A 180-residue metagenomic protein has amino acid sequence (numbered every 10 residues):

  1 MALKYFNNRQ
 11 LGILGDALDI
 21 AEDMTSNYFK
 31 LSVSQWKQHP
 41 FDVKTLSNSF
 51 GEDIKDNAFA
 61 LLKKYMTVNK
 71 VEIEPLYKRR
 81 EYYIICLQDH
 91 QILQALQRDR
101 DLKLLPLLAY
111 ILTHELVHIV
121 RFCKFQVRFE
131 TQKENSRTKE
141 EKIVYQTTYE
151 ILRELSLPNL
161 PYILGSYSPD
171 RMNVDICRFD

Functional and structural regions predicted by a protein language model:
M1-K78: A metal-dependent hydrolase signature that marks the N-terminal structural subdomain at the beginning of catalytic folds
L3, S34, E130-N135, Y162-D170: Peripheral peptide segments
N8, G12-D19, Y149, R153-D180: Long, well-structured alpha-helical subdomains associated with metal-dependent extracellular/ecto-lumenal hydrolases
D23, N27, H118, E150-R153: A generic structural signal for well-ordered alpha-helical segments enriched in polar/charged residues
F29, V120-K124, L155-N159: Long, hydrophobic, amphipathic alpha-helical segments used as structural scaffolds
I54-K55, A95-R100: Active-site-adjacent loop/helix micro-motif of nuclease/hydrolase catalytic cores
Y82-L96, T113-R128: Short acidic, glycine/tyrosine-flanked loop/strand segments centered on an H-E-D-like triad
L93, L102-Y110, R121-E150: Post-HEXXH active-site segment of zinc metalloproteases
